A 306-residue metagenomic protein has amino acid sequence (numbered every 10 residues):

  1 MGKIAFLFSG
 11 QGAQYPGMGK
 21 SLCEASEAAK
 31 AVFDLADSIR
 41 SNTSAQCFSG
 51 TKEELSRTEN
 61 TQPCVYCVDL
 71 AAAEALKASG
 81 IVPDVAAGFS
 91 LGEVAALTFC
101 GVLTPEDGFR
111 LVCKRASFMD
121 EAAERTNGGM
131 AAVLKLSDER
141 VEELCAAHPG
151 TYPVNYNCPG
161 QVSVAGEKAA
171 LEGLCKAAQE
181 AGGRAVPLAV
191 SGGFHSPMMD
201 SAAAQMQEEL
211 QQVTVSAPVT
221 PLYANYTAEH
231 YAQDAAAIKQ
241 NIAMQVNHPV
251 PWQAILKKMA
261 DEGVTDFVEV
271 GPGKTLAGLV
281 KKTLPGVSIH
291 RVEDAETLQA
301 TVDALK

Functional and structural regions predicted by a protein language model:
M1-G2, K306: Short, Lys/Arg-enriched, disordered terminal segments
G2-R140, L188, D266-E296: FabD-like malonyl-/acyl-CoA
Q11-A13, S38-S41, C100-Q240, M244-N247: Alpha/beta catalytic cores of group-transfer enzymes, especially the acyltransferase/condensing modules of polyketide
K77, Q179, A260-G263: Non-catalytic positions within long, well-ordered alpha-helices that form the structural scaffold/packing of enzyme
T227, S288-K306: Short, flexible loop segments at boundaries between secondary-structure elements
N247-V264: A short, acidic, amphipathic alpha-helical segment used as a generic capping/interface helix at domain edges
